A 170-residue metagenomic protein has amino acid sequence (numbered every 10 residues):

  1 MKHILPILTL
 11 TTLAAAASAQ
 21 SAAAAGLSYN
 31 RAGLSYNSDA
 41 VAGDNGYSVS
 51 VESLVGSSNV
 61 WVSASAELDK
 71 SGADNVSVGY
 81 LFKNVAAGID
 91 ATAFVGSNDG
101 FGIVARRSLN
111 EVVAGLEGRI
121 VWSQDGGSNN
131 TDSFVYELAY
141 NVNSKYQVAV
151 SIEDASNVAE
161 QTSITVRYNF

Functional and structural regions predicted by a protein language model:
K2-F170: Outer-membrane beta-barrel proteins
